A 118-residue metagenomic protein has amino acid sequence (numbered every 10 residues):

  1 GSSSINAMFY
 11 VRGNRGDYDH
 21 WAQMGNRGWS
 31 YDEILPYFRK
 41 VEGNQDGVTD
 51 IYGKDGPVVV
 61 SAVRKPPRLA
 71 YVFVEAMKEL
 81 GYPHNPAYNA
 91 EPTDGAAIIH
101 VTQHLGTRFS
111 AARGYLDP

Functional and structural regions predicted by a protein language model:
S3-A22: Periplasmic solute-binding protein
A22-P118: Conserved redox-cofactor binding core of oxidoreductases
